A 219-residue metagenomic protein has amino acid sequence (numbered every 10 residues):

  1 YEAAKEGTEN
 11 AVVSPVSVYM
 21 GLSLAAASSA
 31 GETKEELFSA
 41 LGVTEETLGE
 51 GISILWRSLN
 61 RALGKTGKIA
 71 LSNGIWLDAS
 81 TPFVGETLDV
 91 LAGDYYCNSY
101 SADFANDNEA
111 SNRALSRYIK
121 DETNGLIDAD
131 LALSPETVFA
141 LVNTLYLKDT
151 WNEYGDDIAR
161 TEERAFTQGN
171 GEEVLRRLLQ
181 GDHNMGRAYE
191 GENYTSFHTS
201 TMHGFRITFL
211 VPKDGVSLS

Functional and structural regions predicted by a protein language model:
Y1-A3, I119-K120: Extracellular beta-rich ligand/substrate-recognition surface
E2-S72, W76-A79: Post-signal peptide N-terminal segment of secreted/secretory-pathway proteins
T8, G49-D214, L218: Non-catalytic, conformational "gating/processing" segments within enzyme and secreted inhibitor domains
